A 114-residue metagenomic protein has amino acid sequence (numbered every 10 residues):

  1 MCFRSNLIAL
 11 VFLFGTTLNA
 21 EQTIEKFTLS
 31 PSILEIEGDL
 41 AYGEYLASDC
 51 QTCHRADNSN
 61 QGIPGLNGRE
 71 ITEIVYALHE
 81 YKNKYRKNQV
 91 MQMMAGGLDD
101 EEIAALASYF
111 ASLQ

Functional and structural regions predicted by a protein language model:
C2-L10: Sec-dependent signal peptide recognition, specifically the positively charged N-region followed immediately by
V11-N19: Hydrophobic h-region of N-terminal signal peptides that target proteins for export in Gram-negative bacteria
E21-L46: Electrostatic cytochrome c docking/interface patches
Q22-E25, A77, G96-Q114: C-terminal capping alpha-helices of c-type cytochrome domains
L40, E44, N58-K82, R86: Gly/Gly-Pro-rich "capping" loops immediately C-terminal to redox-active cysteine motifs in periplasmic/lumenal
G43, S48-D57, L106, F110: The canonical Cys-X-X-Cys-His
P64-R69, M93-I103: Electron-transfer interface patches adjacent to heme c in soluble/periplasmic c-type cytochromes and di-/multiheme
H79-D100: Short Fe-S-cluster ligation motifs
